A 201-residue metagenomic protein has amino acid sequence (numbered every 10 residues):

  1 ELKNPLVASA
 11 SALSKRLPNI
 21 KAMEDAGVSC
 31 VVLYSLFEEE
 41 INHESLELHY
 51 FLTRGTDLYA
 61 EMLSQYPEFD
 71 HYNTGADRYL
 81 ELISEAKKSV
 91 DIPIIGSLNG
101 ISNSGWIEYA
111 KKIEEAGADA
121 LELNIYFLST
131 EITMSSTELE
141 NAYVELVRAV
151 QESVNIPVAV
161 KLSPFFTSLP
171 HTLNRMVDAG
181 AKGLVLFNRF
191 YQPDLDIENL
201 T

Functional and structural regions predicted by a protein language model:
L2-P5: Generic N-terminal amphipathic, Lys/Arg-enriched alpha-helix
A8: Active-site beta-loop-alpha substructure in enzyme catalytic cores, prototypically the cysteine-centered nucleophile
S11, L17-D57, T74-I95, N99-T201: Alpha/beta enzyme core
E61-D70: Short glycine/proline- and acidic residue-enriched helix-loop micro-motifs that form flexible lids or anion-recognition
